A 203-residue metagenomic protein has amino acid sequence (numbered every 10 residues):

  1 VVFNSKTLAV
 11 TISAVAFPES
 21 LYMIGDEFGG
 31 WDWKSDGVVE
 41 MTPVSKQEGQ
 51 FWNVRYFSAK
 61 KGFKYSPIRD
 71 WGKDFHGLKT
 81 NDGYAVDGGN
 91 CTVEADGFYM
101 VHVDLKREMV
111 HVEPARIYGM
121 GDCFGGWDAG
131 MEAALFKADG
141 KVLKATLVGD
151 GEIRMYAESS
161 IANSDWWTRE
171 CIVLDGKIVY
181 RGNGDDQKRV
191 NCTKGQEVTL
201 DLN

Functional and structural regions predicted by a protein language model:
V1-N203: Insoluble glucan recognition modules
